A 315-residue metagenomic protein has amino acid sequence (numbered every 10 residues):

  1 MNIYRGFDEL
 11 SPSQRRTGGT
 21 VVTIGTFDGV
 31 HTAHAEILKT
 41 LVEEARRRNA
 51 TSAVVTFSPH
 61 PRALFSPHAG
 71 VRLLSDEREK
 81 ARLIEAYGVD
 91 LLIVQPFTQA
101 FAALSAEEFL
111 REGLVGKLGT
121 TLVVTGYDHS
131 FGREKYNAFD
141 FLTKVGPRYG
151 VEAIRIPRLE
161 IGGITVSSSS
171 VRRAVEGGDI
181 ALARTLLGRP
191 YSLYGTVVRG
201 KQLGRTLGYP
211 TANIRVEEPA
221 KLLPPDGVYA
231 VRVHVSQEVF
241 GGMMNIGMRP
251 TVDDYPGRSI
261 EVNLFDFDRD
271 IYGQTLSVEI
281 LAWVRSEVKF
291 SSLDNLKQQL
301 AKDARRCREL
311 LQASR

Functional and structural regions predicted by a protein language model:
N2-S11, R72, I93: Short acidic-hydrophobic, aromatic-tinged amphipathic segments that line or gate anion-handling sites
S11-D76: N-terminal catalytic cores of NTP/NDP-binding nucleotidyl/phosphoryl-transfer enzymes
H31, I84, V123, A183 (+2 more regions): Residue-level signal for inorganic ion chemistry
A63-Y149: N-terminal Rossmann-like or analogous alpha/beta NTP/dinucleotide-binding catalytic cores that position adenine
G146-G247: Glycine-rich, Lys/Arg-enriched anion-binding loops that position phosphate/diphosphate groups for phosphoryl
G200-R315: Phosphate/ribose-recognition catalytic cores of enzymes acting on nucleotide-derived substrates
